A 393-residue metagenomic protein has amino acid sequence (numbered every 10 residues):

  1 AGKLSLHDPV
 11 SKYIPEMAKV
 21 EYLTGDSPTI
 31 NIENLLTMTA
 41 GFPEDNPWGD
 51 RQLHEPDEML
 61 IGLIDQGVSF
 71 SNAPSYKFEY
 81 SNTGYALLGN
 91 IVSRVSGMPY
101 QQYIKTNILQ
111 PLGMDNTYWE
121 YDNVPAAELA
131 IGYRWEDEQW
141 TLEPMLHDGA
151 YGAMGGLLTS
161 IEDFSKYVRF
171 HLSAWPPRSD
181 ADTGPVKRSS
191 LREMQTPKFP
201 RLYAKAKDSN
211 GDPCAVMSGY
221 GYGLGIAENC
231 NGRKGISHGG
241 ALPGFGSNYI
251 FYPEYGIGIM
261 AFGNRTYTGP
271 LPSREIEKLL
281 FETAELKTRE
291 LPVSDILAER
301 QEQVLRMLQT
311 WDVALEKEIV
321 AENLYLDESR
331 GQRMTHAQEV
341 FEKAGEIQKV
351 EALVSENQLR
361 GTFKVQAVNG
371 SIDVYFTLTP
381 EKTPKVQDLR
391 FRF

Functional and structural regions predicted by a protein language model:
A1-V10, L88-S93, G256: Active-site SXXK
S5-L23, L112: Short, glycine/proline-biased beta-turn/loop segments that scaffold the active-site neighborhood
Y22-I236, A241: Short, surface-exposed loop or secondary-structure junction motifs that flank catalytic or metal-binding residues
F199, A206-D208, R233, A261-Q332: Short, gly/Ser/Thr-rich active-site loops of penicillin-recognizing serine hydrolases
A215, T335-E381, V386-D388: Surface-exposed, charged secondary-structure patches
S237, N248-F251, Y255-R265, D373-Y375 (+1 more regions): Short, well-ordered beta-strand elements
P243-G246, G370-I372: Short, small/polar residue-rich loop motifs at catalytic or cofactor-binding pockets
E282-T288, E381-F393: A short, surface-exposed interaction/processing loop segment used at functional sites
